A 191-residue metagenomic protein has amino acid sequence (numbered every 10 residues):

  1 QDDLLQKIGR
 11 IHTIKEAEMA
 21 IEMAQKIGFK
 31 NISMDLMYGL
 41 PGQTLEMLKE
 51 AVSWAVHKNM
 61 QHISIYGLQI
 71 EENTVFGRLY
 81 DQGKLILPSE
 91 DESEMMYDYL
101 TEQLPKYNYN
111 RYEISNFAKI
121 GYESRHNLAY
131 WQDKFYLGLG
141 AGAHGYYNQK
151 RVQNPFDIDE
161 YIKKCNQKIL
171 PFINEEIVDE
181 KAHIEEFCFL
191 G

Functional and structural regions predicted by a protein language model:
Q1-G191: C-terminal scaffold of the Radical SAM
